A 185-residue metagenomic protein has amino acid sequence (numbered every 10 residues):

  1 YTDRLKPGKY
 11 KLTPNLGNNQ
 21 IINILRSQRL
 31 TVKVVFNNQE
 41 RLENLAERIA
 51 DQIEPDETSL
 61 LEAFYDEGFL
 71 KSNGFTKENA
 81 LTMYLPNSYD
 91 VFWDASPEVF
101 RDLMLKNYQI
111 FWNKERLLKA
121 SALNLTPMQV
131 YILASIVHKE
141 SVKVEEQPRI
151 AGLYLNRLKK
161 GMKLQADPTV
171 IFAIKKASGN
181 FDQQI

Functional and structural regions predicted by a protein language model:
Y1-K175: Conserved catalytic or metal-liganding residues and their short signature motifs at active sites of enzymes
A173-I185: C-terminal soluble interaction/assembly domains
